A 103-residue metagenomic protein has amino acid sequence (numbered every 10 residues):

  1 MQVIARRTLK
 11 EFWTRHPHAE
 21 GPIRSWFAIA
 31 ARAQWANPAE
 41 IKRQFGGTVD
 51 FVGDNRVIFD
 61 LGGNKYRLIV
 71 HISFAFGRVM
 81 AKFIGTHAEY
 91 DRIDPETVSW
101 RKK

Functional and structural regions predicted by a protein language model:
M1-K65, S73-R78, H87-K103: Basic, Lys/Arg-enriched alpha-helical interface segments
